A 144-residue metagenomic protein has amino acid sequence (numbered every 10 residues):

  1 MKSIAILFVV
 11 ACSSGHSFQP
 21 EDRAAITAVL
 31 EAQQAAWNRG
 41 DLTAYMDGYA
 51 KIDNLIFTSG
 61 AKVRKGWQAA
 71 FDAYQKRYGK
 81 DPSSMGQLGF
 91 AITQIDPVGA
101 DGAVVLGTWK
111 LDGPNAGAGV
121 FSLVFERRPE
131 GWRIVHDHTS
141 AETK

Functional and structural regions predicted by a protein language model:
S3-A11: Sec-dependent N-terminal signal peptides
C12-G48, I52: Short, low-complexity N-terminal intrinsically disordered segments enriched in polar/charged residues
Q33, Y45-M46, D53-L55, A70 (+2 more regions): Hydrophobic pocket/interface hotspot
G48-K65, G79-S83: A short gly/proline-enriched turn/hairpin at secondary-structure junctions
Y49-A50, A61, Q94, G107-W109 (+2 more regions): A mature extracytoplasmic/lumenal domain signature
A69-N115: Surface-exposed, charged secondary-structure patches
A118-T143: Short beta-strand edge/turn micro-motifs at domain boundaries
